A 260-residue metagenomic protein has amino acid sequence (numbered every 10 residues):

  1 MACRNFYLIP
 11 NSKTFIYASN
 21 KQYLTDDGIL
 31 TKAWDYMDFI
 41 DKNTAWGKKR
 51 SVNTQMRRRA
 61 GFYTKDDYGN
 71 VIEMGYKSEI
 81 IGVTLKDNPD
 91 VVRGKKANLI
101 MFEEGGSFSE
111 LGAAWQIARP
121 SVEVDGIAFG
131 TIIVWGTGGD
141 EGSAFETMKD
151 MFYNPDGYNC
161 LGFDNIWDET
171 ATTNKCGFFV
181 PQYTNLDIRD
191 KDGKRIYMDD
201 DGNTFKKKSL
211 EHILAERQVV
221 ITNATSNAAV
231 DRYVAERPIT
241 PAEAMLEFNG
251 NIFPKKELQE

Functional and structural regions predicted by a protein language model:
M1-E260: Phosphate/NTP-binding elements of NTP-utilizing enzymes
